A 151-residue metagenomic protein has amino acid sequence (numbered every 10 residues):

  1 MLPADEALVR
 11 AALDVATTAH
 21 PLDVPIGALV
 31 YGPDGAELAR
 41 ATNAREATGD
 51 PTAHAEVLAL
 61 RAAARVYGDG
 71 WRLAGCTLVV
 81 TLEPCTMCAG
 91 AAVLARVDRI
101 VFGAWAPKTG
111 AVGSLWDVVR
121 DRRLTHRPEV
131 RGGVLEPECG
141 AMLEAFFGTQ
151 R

Functional and structural regions predicted by a protein language model:
M1-D23, M87-R151: Zinc-dependent deaminase
E6, A53, V57, T86: Glycine-rich phosphate-binding loop at the start of an alpha helix
L13, T17, L60, A64-G68: Generic structural signal for well-ordered alpha-helical scaffold segments
I26-G35: Short beta-strand scaffold segments in enzyme catalytic cores
L38-R45: Short beta->alpha transition motifs characteristic of CBS
A47-L58, A62: A short, polar/charged loop-to-alpha-helix boundary motif
G70-L82: Immediate flanking context of iron-sulfur cluster ligation sites
